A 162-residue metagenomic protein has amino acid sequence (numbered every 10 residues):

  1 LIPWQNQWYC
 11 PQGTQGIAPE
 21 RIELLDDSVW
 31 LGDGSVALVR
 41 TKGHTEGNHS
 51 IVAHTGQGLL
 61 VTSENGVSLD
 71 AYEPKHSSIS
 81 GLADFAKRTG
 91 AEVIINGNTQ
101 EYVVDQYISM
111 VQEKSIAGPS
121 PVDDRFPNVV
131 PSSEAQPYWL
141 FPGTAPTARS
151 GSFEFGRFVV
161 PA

Functional and structural regions predicted by a protein language model:
L1-R40, A86-I95, T99-I108, E113 (+1 more regions): Metallo-beta-lactamase
D26, K42, E64-G66: Residues at the C-termini of beta-strands that transition into short coil/loop
W30, K42, V52-H54: Well-ordered beta-strand positions
V39-N48: Histidine-centered catalytic micro-motifs
V52, G56-A162: Cap/insert and terminal regions of metallo-dependent hydrolase folds
